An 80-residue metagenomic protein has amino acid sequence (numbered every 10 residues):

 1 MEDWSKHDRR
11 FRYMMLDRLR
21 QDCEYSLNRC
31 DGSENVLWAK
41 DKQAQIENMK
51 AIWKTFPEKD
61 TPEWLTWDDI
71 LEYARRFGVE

Functional and structural regions predicted by a protein language model:
E2-E34: N-terminal acidic leader/helix
D3, R12, L37, I52 (+1 more regions): Residues in intrinsically disordered, low-complexity segments of regulatory proteins
L16, A39-K42: Hydrophobic packing residues in well-ordered alpha-helices of helical domains and bundles
L27-A39, P57-W64: Charged, low-complexity interaction regions
Q45-W67, E72, R76-E80: Amphipathic alpha-helical coiled-coil segments
